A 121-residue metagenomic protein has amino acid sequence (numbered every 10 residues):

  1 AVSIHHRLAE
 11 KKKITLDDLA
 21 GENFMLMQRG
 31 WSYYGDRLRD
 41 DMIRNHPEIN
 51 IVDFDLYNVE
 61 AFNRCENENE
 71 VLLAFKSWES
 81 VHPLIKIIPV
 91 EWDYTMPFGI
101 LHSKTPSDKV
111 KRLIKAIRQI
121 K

Functional and structural regions predicted by a protein language model:
V2-F24, V110-K111: Flexible hinge/capping segments at coil-to-helix
I4, R29, F54, A74-W78 (+1 more regions): Short secondary-structure boundary segments
D17-A20, M96-K121: Extended ligand-binding regions for polar small-molecule ligands
E22-N45, V110: Secondary-structure junction motif
G35-D36, Y57-V59: Conserved glycosyltransferase catalytic-site signature
P47-N58: Short beta-strand-to-loop elements that line the ligand-binding cleft of bilobed periplasmic-binding protein-like
V59-P106: Beta-alpha-beta core module
